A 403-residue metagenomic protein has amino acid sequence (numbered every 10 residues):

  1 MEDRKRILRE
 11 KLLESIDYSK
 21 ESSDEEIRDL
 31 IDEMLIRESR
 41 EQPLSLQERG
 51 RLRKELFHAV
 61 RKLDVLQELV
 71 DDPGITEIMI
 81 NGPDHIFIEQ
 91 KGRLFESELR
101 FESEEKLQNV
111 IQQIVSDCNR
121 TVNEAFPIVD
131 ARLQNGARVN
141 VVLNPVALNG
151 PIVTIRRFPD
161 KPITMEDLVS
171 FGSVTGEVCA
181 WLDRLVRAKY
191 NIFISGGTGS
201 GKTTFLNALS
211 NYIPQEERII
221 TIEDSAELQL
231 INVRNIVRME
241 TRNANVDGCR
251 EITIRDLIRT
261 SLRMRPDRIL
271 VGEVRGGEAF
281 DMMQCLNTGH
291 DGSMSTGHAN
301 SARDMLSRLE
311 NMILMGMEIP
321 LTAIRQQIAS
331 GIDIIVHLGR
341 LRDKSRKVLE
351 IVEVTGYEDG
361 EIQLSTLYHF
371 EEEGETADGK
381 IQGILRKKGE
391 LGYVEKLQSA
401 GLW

Functional and structural regions predicted by a protein language model:
M1-E124, L133-Q134: N-terminal accessory targeting/assembly segments
D72, H85-A188: P-loop NTP-binding catalytic core
D160-S170, N211-R259, M305-L309: P-loop NTPase switch/communication element
I194: Hydrophobic anchor at the beta1->P-loop junction of P-loop NTPases
K202: Conserved lysine of the Walker
E223, L230-I231, V237, S261-G356: Conserved P-loop NTPase nucleotide-binding/switch module
D343-W403: NTP-binding/hydrolysis catalytic cores, primarily Walker-type P-loop NTPases
